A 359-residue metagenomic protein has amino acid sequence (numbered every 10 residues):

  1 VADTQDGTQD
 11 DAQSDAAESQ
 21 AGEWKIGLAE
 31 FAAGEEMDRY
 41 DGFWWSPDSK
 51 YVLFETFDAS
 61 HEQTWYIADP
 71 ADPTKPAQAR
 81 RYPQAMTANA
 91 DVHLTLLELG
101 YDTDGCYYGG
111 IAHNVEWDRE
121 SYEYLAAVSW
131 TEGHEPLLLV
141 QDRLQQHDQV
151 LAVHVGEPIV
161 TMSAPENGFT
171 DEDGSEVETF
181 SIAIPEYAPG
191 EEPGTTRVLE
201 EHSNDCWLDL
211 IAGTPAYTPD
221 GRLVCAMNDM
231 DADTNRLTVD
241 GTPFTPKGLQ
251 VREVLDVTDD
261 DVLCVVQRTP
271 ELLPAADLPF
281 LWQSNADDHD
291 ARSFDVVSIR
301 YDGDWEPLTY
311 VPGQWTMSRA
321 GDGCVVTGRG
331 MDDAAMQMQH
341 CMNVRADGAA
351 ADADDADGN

Functional and structural regions predicted by a protein language model:
A2-W44, Y51-H113, T161-F169, D173-A183 (+1 more regions): Predominantly five- to eight-bladed beta-propeller fold
Q20-Y40, W117-Y124, N204-A212, G248-V254 (+1 more regions): Short glycine-/Asp-/Thr-/Trp-enriched loop segments that recur within the blades of beta-propeller repeat domains
E30-A32, H113-D118, R197-E200, T242-P246 (+1 more regions): A short beta-strand motif characteristic of beta-propeller blades
P47-D48, E132, T218-D220, V257-D260 (+1 more regions): Residue-level detector of Asp-centered blade-edge/turn motifs that repeat once per structural unit in beta-propeller
Y51-E55, P136-V140, L223-A226, L263-Q267 (+2 more regions): Residue position within the beta-strands of beta-propeller blades
L53-F57, E62-W65, D91-H93, Y124-A127 (+11 more regions): Non-catalytic accessory segments flanking enzyme active sites
M86-A90, R143-D148, N228-N235, L272-W282 (+2 more regions): Short, solvent-exposed loop/turn segments at conserved positions within beta-propeller repeat blades
L99-D102, V155-P158, D240-G241, R300-G303: Short loop/turn segments that connect beta-strands within beta-propeller blades
